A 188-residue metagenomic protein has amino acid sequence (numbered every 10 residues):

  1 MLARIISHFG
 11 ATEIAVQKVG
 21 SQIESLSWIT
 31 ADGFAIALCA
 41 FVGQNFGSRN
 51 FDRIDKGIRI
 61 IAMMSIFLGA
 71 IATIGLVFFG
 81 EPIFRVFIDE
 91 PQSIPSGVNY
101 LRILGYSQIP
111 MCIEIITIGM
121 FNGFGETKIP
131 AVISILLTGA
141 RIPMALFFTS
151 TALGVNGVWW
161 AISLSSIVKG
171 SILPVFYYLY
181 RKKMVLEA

Functional and structural regions predicted by a protein language model:
A3, V16-I74, F78-G80, M111-G125 (+2 more regions): Small-residue-rich hydrophobic transmembrane alpha-helices
A3-S7, T149: Short amphipathic helix-loop junctions that connect adjacent transmembrane helices in Major Facilitator Superfamily/SLC
I6-E24, Q92-V98, E126, W160: Interfacial/gating helices of multi-pass transporter permease domains
S21, A31, L101, S107 (+3 more regions): Residue-level micro-sites within transmembrane alpha helices that shape and flank functional polar/acidic positions
V42-S107, F148-A188: Short alpha-helical transmembrane segments in multi-pass integral membrane proteins
A140-T149: Transmembrane alpha-helical segments of integral membrane proteins
